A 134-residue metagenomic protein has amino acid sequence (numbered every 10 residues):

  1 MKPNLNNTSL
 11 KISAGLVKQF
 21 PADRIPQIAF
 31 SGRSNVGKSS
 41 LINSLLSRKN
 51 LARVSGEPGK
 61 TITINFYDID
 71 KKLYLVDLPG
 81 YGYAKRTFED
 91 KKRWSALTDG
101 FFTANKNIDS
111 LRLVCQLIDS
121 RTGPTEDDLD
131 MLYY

Functional and structural regions predicted by a protein language model:
M1-E89: Conserved G1/Walker A P-loop phosphate-binding module
K92, A96-Y134: Conserved C-terminal guanine-recognition region of P-loop GTPase G domains, centered on the G4
